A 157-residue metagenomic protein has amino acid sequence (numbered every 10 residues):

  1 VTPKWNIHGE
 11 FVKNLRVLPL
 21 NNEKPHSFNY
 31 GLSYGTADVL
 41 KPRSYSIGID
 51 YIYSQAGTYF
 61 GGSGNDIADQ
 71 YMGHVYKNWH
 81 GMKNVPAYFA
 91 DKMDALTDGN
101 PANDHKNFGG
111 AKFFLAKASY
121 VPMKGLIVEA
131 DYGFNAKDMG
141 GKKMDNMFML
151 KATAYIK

Functional and structural regions predicted by a protein language model:
V1-K157: Outer-membrane beta-barrel pore domains
